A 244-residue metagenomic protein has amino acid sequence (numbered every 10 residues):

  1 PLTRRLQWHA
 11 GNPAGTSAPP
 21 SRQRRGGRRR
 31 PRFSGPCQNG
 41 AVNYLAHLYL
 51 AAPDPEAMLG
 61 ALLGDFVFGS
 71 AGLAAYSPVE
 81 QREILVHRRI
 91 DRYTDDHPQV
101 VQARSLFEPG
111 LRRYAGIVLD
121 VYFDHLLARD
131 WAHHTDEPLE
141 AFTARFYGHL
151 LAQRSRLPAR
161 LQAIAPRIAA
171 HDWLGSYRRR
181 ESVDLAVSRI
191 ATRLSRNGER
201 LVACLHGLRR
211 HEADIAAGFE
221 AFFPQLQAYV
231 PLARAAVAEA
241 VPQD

Functional and structural regions predicted by a protein language model:
G40-W131, G207-A238: An N-terminal structural lobe/cap that precedes and organizes the functional/catalytic core across diverse proteins
L106-H171: Active-site-proximal alpha-helical scaffolds that flank and shape metal-associated catalytic sites
T143-L232: An amphipathic alpha-helical core segment
